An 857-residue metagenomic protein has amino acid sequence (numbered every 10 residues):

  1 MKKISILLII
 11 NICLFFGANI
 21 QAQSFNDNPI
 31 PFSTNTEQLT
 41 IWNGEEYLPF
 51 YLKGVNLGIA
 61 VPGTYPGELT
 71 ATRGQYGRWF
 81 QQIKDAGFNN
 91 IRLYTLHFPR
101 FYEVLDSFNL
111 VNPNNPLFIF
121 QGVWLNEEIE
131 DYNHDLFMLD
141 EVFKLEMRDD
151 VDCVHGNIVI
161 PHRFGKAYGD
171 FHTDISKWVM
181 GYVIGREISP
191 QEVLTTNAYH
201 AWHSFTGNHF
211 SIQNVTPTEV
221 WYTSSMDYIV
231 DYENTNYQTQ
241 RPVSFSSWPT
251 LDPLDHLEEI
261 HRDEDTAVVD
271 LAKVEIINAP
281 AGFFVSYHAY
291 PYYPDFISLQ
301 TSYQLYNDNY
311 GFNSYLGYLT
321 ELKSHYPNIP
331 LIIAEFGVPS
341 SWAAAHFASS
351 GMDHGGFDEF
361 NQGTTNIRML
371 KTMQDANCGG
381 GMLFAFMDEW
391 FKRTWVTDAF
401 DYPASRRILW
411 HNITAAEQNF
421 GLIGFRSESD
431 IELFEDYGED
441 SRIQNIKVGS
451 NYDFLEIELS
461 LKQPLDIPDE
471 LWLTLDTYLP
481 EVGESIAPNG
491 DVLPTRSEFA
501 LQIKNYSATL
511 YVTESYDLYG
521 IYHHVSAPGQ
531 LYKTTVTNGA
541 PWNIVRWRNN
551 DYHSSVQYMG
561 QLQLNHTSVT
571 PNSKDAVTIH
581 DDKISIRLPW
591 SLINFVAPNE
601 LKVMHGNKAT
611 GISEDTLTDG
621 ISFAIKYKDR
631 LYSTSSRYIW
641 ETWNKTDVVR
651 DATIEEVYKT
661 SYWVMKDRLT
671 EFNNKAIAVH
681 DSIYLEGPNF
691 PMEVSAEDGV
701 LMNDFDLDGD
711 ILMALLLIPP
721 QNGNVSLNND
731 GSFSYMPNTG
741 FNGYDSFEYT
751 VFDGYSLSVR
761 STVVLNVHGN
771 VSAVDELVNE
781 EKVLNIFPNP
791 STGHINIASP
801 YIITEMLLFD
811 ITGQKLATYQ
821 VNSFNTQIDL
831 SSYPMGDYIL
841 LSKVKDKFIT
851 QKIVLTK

Functional and structural regions predicted by a protein language model:
L7, F16-N19, D775-K857: C-terminal outer-membrane/trafficking sorting elements
F25-L110: Active-site-adjacent substrate/metal-binding segments within catalytic domains of carbohydrate-active enzymes
E258, R262-S349: Glycoside hydrolase catalytic-domain groove-lining segments
F347-G351, T372-G449: Aromatic-rich peripheral "rim/lid" segments of glycoside hydrolase catalytic domains that contact and position glycan
D440-R546, M604-Y627: Surface-exposed, glycine/proline- and aromatic-rich loop segments on solvent-exposed faces across compartments
Y478-E498, D581, N594-N673: Acidic/polar low-complexity flexible segments
N674, V694-M736, T762-V767: Surface-exposed or secretory-pathway low-complexity segments enriched in glycine-proline and Ser/Thr/acidic residues
N674-F690, N766-F787: Residue-level detector of functionally pivotal "anchor" positions at catalytic/ligand-binding pockets or at interdomain
